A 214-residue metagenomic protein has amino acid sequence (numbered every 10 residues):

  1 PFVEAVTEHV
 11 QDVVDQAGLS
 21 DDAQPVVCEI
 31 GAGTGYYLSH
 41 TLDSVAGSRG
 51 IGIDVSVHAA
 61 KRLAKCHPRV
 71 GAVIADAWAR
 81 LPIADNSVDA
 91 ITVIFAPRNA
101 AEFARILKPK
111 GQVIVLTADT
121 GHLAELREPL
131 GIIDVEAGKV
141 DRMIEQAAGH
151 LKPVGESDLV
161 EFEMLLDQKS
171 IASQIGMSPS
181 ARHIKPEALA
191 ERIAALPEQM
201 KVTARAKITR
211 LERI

Functional and structural regions predicted by a protein language model:
F2-A23: Conserved alpha-helix/loop element of class I SAM-dependent methyltransferases that forms part of the SAM/SAH-binding
D22-G33: Conserved class I S-adenosyl-L-methionine
T34-A46: Conserved SAM-binding loop of SAM-dependent methyltransferases across substrates and taxa, primarily the Class I
D54-H58: Conserved SAM/SAH-binding beta-strand->alpha-helix loop
A79-A90: A short acidic, Gly/Pro-enriched loop at the edge of an enzyme's catalytic core that lines a small-molecule cofactor
A100-I114: A short glycine-rich, Lys/Arg-flanked "PGG" loop and its adjoining helix->strand segment in the class I
Q112-R142: Conserved class I S-adenosyl-L-methionine
D158-I214: Conserved Class I S-adenosyl-L-methionine
